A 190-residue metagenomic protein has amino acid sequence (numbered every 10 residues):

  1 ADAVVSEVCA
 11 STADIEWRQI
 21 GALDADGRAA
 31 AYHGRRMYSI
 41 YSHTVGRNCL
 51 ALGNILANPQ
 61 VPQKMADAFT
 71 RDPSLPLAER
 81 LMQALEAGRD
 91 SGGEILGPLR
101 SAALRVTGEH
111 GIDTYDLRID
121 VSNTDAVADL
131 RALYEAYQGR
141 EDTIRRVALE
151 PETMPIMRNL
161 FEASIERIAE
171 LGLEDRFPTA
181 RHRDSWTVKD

Functional and structural regions predicted by a protein language model:
A1-K189: N-terminal nucleophile
